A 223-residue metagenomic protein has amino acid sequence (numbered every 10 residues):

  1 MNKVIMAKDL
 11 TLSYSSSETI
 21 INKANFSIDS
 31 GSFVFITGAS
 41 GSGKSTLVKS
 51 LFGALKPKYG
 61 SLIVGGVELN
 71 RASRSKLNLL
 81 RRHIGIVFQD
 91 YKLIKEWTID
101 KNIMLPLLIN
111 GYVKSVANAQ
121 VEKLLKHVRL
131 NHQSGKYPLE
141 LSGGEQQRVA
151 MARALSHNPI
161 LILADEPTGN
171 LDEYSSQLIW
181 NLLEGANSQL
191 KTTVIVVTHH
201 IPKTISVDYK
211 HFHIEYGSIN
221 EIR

Functional and structural regions predicted by a protein language model:
F52: Helix-to-loop junction immediately C-terminal to a conserved catalytic motif
G60-E68: Conserved ABC transporter NBD signature motif
W97-M104: Short coil-to-helix segment of the ABC ATPase nucleotide-binding domain corresponding to the Q-loop/switch region
Y137-L141, E145-Q147: Conserved ABC ATPase signature
M151: Hydrophobic anchor residue at the start of the ABC signature
S156-I160: A short, proline-enriched helix->beta-strand linker immediately N-terminal to the Walker B motif in ABC-type P-loop
I162-D165: Catalytic Walker B motif of ABC-type/P-loop ATPase nucleotide-binding domains
